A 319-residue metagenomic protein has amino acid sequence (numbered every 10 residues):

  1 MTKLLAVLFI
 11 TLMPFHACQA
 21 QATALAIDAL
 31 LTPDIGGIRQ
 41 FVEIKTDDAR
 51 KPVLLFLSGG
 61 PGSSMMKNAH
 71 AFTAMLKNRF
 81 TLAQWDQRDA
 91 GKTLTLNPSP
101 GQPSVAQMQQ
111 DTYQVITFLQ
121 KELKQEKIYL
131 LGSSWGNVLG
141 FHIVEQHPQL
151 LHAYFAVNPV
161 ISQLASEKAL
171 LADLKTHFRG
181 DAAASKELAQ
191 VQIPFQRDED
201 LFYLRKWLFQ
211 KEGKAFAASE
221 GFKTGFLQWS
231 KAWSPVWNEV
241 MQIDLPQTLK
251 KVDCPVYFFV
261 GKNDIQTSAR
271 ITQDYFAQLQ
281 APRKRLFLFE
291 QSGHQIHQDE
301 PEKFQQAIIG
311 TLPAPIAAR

Functional and structural regions predicted by a protein language model:
S64-T73: The serine-hydrolase catalytic nucleophile loop
K77-T95: Conserved alpha/beta-hydrolase
Q107-K127: Conserved acidic catalytic loop of the alpha/beta-hydrolase fold
E126-A165: Conserved hydrolase catalytic core segment
L151-V191: A catalytic-pocket lid/entrance helix-loop region that shapes and gates access to the active site across common
K175-Q247, K251-C254: Alpha/beta-hydrolase
I265-I271: Conserved alpha/beta-hydrolase "acid-adjacent" motif
S292-P301: Catalytic histidine-centered segment of alpha/beta-hydrolase-like enzymes
